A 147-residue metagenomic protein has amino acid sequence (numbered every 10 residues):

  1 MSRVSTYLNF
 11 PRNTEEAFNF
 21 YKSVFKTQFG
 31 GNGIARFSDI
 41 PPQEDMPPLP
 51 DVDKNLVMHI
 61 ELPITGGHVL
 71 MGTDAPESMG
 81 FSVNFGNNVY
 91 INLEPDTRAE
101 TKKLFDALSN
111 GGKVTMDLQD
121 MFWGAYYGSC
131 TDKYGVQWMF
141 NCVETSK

Functional and structural regions predicted by a protein language model:
M1-V4, F140-C142: Glycine/serine-rich loop-strand microenvironments at binding/catalytic pocket rims
V4-T6, I91: Hydrophobic faces of well-ordered beta-strands that scaffold small-molecule active sites in alpha/beta enzyme cores
L8-G67: Core segments of cupin and vicinal oxygen chelate
T14, V24, I64-H68, D74-G86 (+1 more regions): Vicinal oxygen chelate
L56-M58, N87-V89, Y134: Residues that flank catalytic or metal-binding motifs in active/ligand-binding sites
T73-A75, N141-C142: Active-site-proximal beta-strand/loop segments in catalytic clefts of secreted hydrolases
F122, M139-K147: Short beta->alpha transition motifs characteristic of CBS
